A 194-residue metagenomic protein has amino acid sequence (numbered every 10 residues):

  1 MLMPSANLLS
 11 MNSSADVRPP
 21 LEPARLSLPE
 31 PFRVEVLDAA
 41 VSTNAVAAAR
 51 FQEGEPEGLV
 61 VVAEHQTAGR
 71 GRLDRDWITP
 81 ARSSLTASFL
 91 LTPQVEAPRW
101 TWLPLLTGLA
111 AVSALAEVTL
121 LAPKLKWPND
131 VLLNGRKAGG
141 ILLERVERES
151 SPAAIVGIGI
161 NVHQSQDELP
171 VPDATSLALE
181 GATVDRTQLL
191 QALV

Functional and structural regions predicted by a protein language model:
L2-E117: N-terminal lobe of the biotin/lipoate ligase/transferase fold
P4, L8-R18, S27, E96-T101 (+2 more regions): Long, positively charged amphipathic alpha-helical accessory segments at protein N-termini or as interdomain linkers
